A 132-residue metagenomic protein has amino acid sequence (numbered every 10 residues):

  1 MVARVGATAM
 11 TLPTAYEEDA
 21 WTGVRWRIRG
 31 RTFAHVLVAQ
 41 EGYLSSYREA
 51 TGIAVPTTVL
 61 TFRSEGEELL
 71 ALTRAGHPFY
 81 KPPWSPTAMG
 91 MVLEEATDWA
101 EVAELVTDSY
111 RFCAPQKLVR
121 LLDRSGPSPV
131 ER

Functional and structural regions predicted by a protein language model:
M1-R132: Charge-dense, helix-prone N-terminal extensions
